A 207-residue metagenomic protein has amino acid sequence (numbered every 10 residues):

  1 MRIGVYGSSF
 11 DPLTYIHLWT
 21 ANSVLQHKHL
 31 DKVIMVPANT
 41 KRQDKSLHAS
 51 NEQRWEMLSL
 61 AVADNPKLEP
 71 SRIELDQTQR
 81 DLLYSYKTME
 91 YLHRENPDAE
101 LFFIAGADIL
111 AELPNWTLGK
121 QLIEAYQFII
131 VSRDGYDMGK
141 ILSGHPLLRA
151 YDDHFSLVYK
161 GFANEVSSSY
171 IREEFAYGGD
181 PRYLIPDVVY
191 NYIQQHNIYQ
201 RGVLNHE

Functional and structural regions predicted by a protein language model:
M1-E207: Nucleotidyltransferase catalytic core that binds NTPs
